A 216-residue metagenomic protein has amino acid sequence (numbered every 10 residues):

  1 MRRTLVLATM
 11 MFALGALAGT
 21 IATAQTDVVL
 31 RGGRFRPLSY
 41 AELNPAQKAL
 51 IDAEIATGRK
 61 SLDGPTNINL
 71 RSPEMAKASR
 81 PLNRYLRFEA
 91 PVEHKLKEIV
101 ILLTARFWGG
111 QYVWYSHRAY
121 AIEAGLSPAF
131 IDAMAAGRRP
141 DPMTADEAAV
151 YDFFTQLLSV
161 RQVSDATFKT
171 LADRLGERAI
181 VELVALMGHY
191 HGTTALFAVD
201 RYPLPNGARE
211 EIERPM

Functional and structural regions predicted by a protein language model:
M1-T9: Bacterial N-terminal signal peptides that target proteins for export
A8-A18: Bacterial N-terminal signal peptides
I21-M216: Hydrophobic alpha-helical segments
